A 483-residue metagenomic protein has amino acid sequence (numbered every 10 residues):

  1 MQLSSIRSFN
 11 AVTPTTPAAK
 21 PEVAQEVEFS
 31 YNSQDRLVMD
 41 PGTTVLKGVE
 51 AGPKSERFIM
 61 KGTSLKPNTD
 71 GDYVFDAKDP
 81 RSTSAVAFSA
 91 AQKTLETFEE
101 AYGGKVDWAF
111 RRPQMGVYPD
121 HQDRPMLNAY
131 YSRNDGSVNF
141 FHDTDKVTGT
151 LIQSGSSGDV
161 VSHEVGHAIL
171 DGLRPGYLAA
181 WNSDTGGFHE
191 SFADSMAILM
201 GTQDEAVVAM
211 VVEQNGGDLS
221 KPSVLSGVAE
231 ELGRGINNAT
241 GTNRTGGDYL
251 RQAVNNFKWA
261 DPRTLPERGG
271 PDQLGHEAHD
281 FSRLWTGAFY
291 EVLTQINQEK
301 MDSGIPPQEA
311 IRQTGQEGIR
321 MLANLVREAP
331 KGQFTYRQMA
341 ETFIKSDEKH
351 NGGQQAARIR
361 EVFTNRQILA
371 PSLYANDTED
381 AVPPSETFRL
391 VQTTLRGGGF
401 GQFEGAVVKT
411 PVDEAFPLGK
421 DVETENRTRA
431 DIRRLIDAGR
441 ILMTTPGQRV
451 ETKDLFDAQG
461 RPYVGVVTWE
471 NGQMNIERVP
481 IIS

Functional and structural regions predicted by a protein language model:
M1-T15, P480-S483: Non-Sec secretion/translocation targeting segments of pathogen effectors
S8-R111: A metal-dependent hydrolase signature that marks the N-terminal structural subdomain at the beginning of catalytic folds
R81-S84, F88-V161, L170-S483: Zinc-dependent metallohydrolase catalytic domains
E164: Walker B catalytic acidic pair
